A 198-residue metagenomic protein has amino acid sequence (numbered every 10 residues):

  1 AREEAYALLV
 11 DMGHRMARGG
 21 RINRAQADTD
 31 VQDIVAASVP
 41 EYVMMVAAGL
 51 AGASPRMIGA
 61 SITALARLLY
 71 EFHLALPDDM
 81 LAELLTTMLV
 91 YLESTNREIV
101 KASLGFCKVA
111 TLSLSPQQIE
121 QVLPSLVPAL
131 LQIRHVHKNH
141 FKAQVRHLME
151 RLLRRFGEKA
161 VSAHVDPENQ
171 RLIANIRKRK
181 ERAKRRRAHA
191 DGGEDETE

Functional and structural regions predicted by a protein language model:
A1-A36, P40-V43, G193-E198: Long, low-complexity, highly charged intrinsically disordered regions
A5-A17, V46, L50, S61-F72 (+4 more regions): Hydrophobic residues within the alpha-helices of tandem HEAT/HEAT-like
M16-G20, L76, Q118, A160: Short amphipathic alpha-helical interaction/hinge segments
R24, V31-M44, P77-T86, I119-V127 (+1 more regions): Core helices of alpha-solenoid repeat scaffolds
P55-R56, E93, R97-E98, H135 (+1 more regions): Alpha-helix N-cap/helix-start positions at coil->helix boundaries
L131-E198: Eukaryotic acidic, Ser/Thr-rich intrinsically disordered low-complexity regions
